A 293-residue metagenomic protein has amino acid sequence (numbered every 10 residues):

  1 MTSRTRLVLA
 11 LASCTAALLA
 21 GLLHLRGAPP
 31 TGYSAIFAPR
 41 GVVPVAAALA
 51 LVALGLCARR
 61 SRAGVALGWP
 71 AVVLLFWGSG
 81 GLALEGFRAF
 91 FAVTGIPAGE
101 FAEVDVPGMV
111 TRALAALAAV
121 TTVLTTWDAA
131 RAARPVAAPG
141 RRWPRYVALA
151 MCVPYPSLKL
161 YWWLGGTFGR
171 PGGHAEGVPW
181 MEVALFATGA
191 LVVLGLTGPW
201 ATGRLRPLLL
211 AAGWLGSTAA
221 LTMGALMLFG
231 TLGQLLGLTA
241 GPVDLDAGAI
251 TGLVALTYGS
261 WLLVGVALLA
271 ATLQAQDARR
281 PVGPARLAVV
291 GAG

Functional and structural regions predicted by a protein language model:
M1-L117, T126-A129, H174-A175, I250-L253 (+1 more regions): An N-terminus-focused feature that recognizes amino-terminal "leader" regions
M1-R4, A130-W143, V282-G293: Membrane-interfacial, low-structure loops and terminal tails that flank and connect transmembrane helices in multi-pass
L11-L19, V73-G81, T111-T121, R142-W163 (+2 more regions): Alpha-helical transmembrane segments of multi-pass integral membrane proteins
G21-P30, S79-G95, S157-G169, A225-T239: Membrane-helix interface motif
P44-L51, M181-V193: Generic alpha-helical transmembrane segments
L56-V72, G195-T218: Loop-to-transmembrane helix junctions at the membrane interface
L124-R131, T188-P199: Membrane-water interface of transmembrane alpha-helices
H174-P179, D246-S260: Membrane-interface transmembrane-helix boundary segments in multi-pass integral membrane proteins
